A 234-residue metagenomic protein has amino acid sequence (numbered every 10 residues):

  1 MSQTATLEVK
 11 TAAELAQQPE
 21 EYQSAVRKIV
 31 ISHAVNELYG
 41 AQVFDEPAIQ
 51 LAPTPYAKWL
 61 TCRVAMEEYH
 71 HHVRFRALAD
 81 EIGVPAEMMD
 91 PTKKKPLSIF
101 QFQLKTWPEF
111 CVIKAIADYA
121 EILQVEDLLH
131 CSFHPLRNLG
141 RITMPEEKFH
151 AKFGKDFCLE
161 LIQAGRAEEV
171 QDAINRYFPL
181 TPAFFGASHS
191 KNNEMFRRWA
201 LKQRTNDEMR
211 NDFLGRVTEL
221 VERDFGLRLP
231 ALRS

Functional and structural regions predicted by a protein language model:
M1-A13, P85-E87, L214-E219, R223: Acidic, low-complexity proline/glycine-rich segments
K10-I31, D90-K114, C131, A164-G165 (+1 more regions): Acidic/His metal-coordination segments adjacent to aromatic residues that form catalytic metal sites in metalloenzymes
Q18-Y22, G40-R63, E121-L136: Helix-loop segments that flank and shape redox-cofactor active sites
Y22-H33, A52-H70, T106-F110, H134-K148: Alpha-helical scaffold segments that form or flank carboxylate-/histidine-based iron centers
K58-P91, G154-L161: Conserved alpha-helical segments that form or flank metal/cofactor-binding pockets of metalloenzymes
V84-G154: Active-site-proximal alpha-helical scaffolds that flank and shape metal-associated catalytic sites
L129-H189: A contiguous pocket-lining binding segment that forms or flanks enzyme active sites
E168-S234: Extended, helix-rich structural scaffolds rather than catalytic motifs
